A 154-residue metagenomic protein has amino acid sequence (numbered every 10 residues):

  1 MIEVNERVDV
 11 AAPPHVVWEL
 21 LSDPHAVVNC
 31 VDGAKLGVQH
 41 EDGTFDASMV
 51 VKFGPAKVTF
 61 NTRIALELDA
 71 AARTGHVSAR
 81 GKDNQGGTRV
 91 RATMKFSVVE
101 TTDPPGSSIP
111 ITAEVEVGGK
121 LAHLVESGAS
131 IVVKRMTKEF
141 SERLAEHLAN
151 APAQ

Functional and structural regions predicted by a protein language model:
M1-R7, T44-D46, T59-N61, T74 (+2 more regions): Intrinsic-disorder/low-complexity, polar/charged segments enriched in Ser/Thr/Lys/Arg/Asp/Glu/Gln
M1-S48, K52, D103, A153-Q154: Hydrophobic ligand-binding cavity/cleft-lining segments
E6-V8, A34-K35, N61-L68, A92-E100: Hydrophobic/aromatic beta-strand elements that line small-molecule binding cavities or substrate pockets in beta-rich
R7-V8, V51-P55, A92-S97, I109-V115 (+2 more regions): A general structural signal for short secondary-structure boundary/capping elements
H15, E19, A65, E142 (+1 more regions): Replace "anionic and nucleotidyl ligands
V38-K82: Glycine-rich portal/gate segments that line the openings of hydrophobic small-molecule binding cavities
G81-I131: Beta-strand/loop substructures that line and gate deep hydrophobic ligand-binding cavities in soluble
G118-Q154: A conserved amphipathic terminal alpha-helix motif
